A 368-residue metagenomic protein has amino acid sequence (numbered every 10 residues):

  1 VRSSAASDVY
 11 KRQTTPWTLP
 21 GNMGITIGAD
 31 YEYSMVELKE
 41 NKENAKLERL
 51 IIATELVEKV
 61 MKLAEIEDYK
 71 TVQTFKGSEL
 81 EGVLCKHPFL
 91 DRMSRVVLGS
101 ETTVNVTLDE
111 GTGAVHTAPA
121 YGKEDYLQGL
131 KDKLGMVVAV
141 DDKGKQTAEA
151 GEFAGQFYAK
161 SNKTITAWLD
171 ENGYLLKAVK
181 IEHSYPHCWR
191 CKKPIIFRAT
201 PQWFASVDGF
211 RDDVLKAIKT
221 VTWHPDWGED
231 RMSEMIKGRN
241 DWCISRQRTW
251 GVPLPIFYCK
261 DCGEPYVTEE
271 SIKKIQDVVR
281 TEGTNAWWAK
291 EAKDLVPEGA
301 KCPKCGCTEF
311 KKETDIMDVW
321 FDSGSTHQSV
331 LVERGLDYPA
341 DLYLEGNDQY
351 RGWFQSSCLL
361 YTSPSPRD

Functional and structural regions predicted by a protein language model:
V1-A6, Y10, Y361-D368: Single conserved hydrophobic/aromatic residue that forms the stacking wall/gate of nucleotide- or nucleobase-binding
S3, R95, D132-G144, R248-W250 (+1 more regions): Alpha-helical recognition segments enriched in aromatics with Gly/Pro capping that present substrate-recognition
S3-P20, E32, E40-K42, E79-L84 (+3 more regions): Residue patterns forming the tRNA-binding/recognition surfaces of aminoacyl-tRNA synthetases and related DALR
K11-E43, E48-A64, V115-P119, R334: Extended active-site and interfacial segments that coordinate phosphate-rich ligands in large catalytic machineries
K11-I27, L254, D318-H327, Y350-W353: Conserved phosphate/anionic-ligand binding catalytic regions in large, soluble enzymes, centered on
L47, A53-F75, G155, A159-A178: Structured lumen-facing ectodomains of secretory-pathway proteins
F75-V104, A199-V214, C307-S329: Conserved oxyanion/phosphate-binding beta-strand-loop segments in alpha/beta enzyme cores
H87-F89, S100, P119-Y121, W227 (+5 more regions): Short, flexible loop/turn elements at secondary-structure junctions
